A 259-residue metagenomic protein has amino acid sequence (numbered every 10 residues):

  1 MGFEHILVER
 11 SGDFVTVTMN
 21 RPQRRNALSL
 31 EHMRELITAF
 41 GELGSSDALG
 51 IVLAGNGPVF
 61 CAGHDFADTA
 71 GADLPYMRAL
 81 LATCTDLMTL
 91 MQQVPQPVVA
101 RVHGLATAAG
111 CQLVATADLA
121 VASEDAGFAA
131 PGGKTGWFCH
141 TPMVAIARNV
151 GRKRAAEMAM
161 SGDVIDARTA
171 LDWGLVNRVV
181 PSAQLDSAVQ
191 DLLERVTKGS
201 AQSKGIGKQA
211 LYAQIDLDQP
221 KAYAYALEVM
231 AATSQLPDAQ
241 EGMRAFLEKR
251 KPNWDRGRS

Functional and structural regions predicted by a protein language model:
M1-N56, T89: Conserved CoA-thioester-binding segment of acyl-CoA-metabolizing enzymes
F14-T18, V52-A54, D73, V99-R101 (+1 more regions): Structural motif
V17, R21, L36, L53 (+6 more regions): Terminal peptide-recognition signature
R34, S46, G55-L90, A106 (+2 more regions): Glycine- (often His-adjacent) and acidic-residue-rich active-site loop that binds/positions the CoA thioester
T89-K204, A231, L236, Q240-R244 (+2 more regions): Crotonase-fold acyl-CoA enzyme core
K208-L217: Short, charged, surface-exposed hinge/linker loops at domain edges that act as mobile lids or interdomain connectors
